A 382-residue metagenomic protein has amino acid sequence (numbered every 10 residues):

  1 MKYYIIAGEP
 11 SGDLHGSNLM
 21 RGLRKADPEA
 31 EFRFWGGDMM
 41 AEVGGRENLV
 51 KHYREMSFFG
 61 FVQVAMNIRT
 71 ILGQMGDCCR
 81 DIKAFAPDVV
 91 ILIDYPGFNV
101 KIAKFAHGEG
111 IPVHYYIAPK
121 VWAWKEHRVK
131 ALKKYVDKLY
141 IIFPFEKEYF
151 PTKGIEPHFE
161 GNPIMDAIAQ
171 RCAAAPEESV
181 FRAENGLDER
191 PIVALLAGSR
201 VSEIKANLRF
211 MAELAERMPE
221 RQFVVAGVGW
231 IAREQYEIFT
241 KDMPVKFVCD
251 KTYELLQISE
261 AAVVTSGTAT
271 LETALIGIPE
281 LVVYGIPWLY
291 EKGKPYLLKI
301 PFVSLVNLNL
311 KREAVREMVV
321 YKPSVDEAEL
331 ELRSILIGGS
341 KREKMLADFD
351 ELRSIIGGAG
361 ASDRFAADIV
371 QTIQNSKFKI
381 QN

Functional and structural regions predicted by a protein language model:
M1-N382: Nucleotide-activated sugar donor-binding and catalytic core shared by glycosyltransferases and related lipid-linked
